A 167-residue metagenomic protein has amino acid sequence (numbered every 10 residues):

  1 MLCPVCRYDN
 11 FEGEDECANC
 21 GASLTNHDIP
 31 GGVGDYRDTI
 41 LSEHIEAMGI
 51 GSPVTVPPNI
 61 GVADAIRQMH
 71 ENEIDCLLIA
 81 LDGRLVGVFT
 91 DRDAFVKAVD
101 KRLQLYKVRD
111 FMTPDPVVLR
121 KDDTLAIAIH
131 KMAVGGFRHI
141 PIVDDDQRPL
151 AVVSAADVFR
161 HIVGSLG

Functional and structural regions predicted by a protein language model:
M1-G167: Tandem CBS (Cystathionine beta-synthase) repeat/Bateman regulatory domains
